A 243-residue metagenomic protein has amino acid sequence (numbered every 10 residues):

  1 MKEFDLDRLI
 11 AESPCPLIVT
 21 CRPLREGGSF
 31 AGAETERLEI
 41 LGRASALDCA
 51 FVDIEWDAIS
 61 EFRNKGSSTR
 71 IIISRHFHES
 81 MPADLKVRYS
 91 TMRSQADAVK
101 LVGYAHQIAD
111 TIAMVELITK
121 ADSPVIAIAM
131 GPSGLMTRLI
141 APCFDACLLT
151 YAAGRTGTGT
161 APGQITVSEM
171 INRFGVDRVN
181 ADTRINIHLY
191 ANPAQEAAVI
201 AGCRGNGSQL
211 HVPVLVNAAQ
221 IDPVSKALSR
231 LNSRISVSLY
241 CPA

Functional and structural regions predicted by a protein language model:
M1-E12, G131, M136-L139, F144 (+2 more regions): Extreme N-terminal leader/targeting regions
M1-G32, C49-F51, R70-R75, S80 (+3 more regions): Domain-level signal for soluble alpha/beta catalytic cores
M1-K2, T20, L41, L47-S60 (+5 more regions): Catalytic beta/alpha-barrel core
K2-L17, R43-L47, E61-S68, Y89-R93 (+1 more regions): Acidic (Asp/Glu)-rich catalytic clusters
F4, A31-E39, S80-V87, H106: Alpha-helix N-cap and loop-to-helix initiation/capping positions
I10-S13, V52, I118, D122 (+3 more regions): Structural signal for hydrophobic packing residues in well-ordered secondary-structure cores of soluble enzyme domains
A58-G207: Catalytic alpha/beta core domains of metabolic enzymes, predominantly
A181-A243: Conserved small-residue-rich
